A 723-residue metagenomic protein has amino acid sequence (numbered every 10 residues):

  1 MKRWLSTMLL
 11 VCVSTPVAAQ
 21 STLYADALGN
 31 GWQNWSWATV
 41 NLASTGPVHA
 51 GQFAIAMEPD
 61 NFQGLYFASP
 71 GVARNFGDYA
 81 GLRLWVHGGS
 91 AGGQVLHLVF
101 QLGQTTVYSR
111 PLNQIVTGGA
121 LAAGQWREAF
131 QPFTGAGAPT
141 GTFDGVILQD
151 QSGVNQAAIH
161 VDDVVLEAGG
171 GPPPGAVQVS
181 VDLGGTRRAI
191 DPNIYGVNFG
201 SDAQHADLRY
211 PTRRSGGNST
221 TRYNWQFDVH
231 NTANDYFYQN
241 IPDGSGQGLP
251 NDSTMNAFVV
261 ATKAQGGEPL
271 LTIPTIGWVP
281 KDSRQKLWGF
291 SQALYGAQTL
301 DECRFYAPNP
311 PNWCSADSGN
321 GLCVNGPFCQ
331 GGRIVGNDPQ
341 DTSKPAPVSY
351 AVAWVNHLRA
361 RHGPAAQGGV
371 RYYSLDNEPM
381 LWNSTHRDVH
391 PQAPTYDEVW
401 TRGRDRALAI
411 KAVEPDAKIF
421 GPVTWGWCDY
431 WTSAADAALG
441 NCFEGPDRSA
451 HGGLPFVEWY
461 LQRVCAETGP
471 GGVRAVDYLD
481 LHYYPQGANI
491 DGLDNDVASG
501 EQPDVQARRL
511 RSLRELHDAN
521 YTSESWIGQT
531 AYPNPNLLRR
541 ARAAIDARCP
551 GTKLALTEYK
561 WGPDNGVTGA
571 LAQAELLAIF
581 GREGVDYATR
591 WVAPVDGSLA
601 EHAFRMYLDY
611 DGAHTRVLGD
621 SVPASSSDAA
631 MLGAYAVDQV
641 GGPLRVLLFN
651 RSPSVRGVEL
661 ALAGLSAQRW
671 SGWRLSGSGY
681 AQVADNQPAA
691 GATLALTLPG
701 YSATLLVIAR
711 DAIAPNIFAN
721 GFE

Functional and structural regions predicted by a protein language model:
A19-T39, D182-F199, P715-E723: Extracellular carbohydrate-recognition regions
S44-G64: Short carbohydrate-recognition loop motifs
P59-T142, G153-H160, W278: Extracellular ligand-binding interfaces
P174-E501: N-terminal catalytic cores of secreted or lumenal carbohydrate-active enzymes
R404-L408, A412, Y484-K560: Glycoside hydrolase catalytic-domain groove-lining segments
G566, A570-Q573, L577-R645, S676-S678: Glycan-recognition and catalytic regions of carbohydrate-active enzymes
S627-S666, Y701-A709: Carbohydrate-binding surface patches
A689-A714: C-terminal beta-strand-rich structural cap/linker in extracellular carbohydrate-active enzymes
